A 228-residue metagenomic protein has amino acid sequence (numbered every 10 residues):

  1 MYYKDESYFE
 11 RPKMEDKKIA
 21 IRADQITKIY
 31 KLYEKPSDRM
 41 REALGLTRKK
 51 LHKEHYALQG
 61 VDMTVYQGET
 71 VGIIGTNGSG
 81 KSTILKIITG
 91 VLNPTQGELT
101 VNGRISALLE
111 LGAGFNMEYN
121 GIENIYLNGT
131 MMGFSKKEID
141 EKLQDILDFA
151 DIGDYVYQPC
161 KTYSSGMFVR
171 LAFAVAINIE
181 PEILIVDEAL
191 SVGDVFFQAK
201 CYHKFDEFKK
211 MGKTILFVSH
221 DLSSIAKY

Functional and structural regions predicted by a protein language model:
Y2-Q59: Pre-NBD coupling/linker segments of ABC/ABC-like ATPases
R41-G45, Y126, E138-Y155, A172: Conserved ABC ATPase "signature" region
I74-T76: The feature captures the beta-strand-to-loop junction immediately N-terminal to the Walker
T89: Helix-to-loop junction immediately C-terminal to a conserved catalytic motif
I146-F149, A174-V186, V192: A short, proline-enriched helix->beta-strand linker immediately N-terminal to the Walker B motif in ABC-type P-loop
S219-H220: H-loop/switch region of ABC-family ATPase nucleotide-binding domains
